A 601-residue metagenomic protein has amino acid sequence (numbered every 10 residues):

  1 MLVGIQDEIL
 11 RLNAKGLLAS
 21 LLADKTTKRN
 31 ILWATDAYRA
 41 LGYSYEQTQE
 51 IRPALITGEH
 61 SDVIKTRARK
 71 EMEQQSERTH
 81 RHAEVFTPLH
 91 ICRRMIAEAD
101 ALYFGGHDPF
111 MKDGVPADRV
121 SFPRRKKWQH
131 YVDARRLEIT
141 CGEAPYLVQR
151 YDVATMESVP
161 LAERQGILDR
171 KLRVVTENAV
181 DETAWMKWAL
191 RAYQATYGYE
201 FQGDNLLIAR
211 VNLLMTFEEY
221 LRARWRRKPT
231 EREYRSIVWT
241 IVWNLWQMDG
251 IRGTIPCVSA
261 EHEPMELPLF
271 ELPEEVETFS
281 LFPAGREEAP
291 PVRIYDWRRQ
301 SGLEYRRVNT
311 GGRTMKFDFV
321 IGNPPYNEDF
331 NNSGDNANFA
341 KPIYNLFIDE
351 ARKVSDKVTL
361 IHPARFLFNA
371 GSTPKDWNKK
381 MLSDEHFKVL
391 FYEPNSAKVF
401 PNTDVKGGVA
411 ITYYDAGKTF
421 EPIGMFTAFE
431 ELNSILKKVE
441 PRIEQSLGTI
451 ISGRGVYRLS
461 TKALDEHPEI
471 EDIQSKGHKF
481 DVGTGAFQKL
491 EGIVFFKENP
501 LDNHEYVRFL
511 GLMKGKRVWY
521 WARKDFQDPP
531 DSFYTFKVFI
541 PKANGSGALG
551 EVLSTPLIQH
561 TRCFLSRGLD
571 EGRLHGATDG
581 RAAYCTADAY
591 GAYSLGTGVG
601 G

Functional and structural regions predicted by a protein language model:
L2-V389, N395-V399, G408, G417-F426: SAM-dependent methyltransferase catalytic region
R78, H82, H90, R299 (+4 more regions): C-terminal substrate-recognition regions of SAM-dependent nucleic acid methyltransferases
